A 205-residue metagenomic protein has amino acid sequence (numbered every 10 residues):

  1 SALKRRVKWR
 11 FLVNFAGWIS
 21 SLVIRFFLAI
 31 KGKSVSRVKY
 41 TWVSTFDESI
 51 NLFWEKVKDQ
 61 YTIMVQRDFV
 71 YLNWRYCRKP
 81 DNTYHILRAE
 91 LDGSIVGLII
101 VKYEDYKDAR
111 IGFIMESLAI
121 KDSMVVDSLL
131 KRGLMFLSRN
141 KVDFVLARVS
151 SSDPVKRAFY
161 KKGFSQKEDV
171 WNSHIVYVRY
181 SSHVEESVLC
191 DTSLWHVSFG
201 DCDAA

Functional and structural regions predicted by a protein language model:
S1-K31, R75, H85, L91 (+2 more regions): Active-site/acyl-donor-binding loops of N-acyltransferases
S21-E48: Conserved N-terminal entry element of GNAT/NAT acetyltransferase domains
K39-I120: A conserved beta-strand-loop-helix scaffold within acyl/acetyltransferase catalytic domains
